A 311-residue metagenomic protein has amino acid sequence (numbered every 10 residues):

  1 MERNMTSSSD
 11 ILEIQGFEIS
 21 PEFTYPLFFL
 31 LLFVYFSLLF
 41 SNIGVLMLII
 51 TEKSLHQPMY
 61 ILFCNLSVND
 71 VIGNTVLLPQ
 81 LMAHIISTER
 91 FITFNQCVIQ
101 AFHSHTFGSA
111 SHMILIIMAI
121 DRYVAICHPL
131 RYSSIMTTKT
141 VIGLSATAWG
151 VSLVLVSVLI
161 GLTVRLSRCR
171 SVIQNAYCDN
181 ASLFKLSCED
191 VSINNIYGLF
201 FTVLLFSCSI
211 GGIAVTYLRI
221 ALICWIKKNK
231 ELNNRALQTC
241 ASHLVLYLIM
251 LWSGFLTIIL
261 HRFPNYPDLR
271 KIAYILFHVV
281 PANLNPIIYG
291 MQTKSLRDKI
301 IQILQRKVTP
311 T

Functional and structural regions predicted by a protein language model:
M1-T311: Transmembrane helical core of 7TM receptor-like proteins
